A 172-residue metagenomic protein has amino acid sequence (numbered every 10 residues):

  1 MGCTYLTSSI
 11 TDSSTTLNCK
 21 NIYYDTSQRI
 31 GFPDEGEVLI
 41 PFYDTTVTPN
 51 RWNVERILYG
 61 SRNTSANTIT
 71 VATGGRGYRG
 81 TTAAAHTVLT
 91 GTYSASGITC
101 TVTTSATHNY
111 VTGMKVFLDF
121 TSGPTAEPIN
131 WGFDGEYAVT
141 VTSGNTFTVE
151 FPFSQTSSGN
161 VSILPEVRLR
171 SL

Functional and structural regions predicted by a protein language model:
M1-C3, Q28, V47-L172: Small/polar beta-strand repeat architecture
M1-Y23, Q155: Short, intrinsically disordered N-terminal pre-domain segments
T26-P49: Extracellular attachment/recognition segments
